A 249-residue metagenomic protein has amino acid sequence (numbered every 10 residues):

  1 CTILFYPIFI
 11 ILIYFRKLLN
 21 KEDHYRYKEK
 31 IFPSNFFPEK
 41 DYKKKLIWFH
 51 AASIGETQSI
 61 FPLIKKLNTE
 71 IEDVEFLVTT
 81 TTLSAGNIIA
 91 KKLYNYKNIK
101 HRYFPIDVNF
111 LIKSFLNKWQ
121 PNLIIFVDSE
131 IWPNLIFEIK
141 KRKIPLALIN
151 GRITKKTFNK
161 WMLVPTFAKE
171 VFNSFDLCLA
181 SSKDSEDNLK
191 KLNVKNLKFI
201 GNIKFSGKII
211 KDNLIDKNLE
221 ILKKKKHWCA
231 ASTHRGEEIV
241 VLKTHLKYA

Functional and structural regions predicted by a protein language model:
C1-F5, I11: N-terminal, charge-rich interaction modules
L4, F49, V241: A residue-level signal for conserved active-site and pocket-lining positions in enzyme catalytic cores
I10-L214, T233-R235, Y248: Active-site and donor-binding regions of nucleotide-sugar-utilizing enzymes
Y42-I47, L222-W228, E238-V240: Charged active-site motifs of nucleotide-sugar-dependent glycosyltransferases
L189, K217-K224: Alpha-helix C-terminal capping segments
C229-I239, H245-L246: Anionic-ligand-binding alpha/beta catalytic cores of soluble enzymes and soluble regulatory domains that recognize
